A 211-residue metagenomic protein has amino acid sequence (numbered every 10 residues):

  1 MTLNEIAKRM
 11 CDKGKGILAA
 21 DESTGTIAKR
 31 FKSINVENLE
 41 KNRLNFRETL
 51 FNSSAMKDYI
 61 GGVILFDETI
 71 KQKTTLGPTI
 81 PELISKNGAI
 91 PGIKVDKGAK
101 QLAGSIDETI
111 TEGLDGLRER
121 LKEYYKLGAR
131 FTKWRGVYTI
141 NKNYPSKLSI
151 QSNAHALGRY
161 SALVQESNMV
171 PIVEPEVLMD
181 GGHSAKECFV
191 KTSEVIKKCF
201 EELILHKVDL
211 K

Functional and structural regions predicted by a protein language model:
M1-L127, I140, S149: Alpha/beta catalytic barrel-like cores
I34-N38, T109-G116, P145-A156, H183-V195: Alpha-helix N-cap and loop-to-helix initiation/capping positions
L39, W134, V173: Conserved, mostly hydrophobic/aromatic
V63, T132, P171-I172: Hydrophobic residues within beta-strands of alpha/beta enzymes
G98-L102, V137-Y144, L178-G182: Conserved radical SAM core fold
L117-F131, N153-M169, S193-H206: Structured alpha-helical segments in the cores of large, soluble enzyme domains
S167-V170, P175-V177: Amphipathic alpha-helical interface segments within eukaryotic helical scaffold and small GTPase-regulatory domains
V177-K211: Catalytic core of soluble alpha/beta enzymes
